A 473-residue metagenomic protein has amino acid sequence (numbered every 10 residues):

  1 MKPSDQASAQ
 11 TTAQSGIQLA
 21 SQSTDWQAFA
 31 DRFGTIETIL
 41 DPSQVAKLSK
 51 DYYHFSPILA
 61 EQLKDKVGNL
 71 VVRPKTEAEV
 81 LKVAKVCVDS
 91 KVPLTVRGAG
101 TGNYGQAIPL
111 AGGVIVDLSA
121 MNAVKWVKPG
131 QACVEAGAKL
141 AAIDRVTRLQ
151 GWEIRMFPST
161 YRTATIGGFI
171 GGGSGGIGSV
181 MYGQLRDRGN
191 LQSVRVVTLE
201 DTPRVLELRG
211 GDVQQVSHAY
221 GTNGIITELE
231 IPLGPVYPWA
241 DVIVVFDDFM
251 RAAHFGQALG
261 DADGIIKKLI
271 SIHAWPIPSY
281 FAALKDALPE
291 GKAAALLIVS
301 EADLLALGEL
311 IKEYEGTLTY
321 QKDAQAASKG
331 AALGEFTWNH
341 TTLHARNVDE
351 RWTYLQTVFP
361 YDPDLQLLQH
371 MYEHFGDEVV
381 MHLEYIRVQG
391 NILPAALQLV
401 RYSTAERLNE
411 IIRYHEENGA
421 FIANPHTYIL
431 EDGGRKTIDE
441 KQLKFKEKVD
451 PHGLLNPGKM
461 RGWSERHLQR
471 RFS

Functional and structural regions predicted by a protein language model:
M1-K85, T101-G130, I277-K285, Q325-D349 (+1 more regions): N-terminal flexible segment immediately upstream of the FAD-binding catalytic core in FAD-dependent oxidoreductases
D5, V92, A99, I108-G113 (+2 more regions): Conserved glycine-rich FAD pyrophosphate-binding loop
F29, C87, F255-D261, D303-G316 (+2 more regions): Short amphipathic alpha-helices in soluble, non-transmembrane regions that often serve as interface/regulatory elements
T38-P42, R73-P74, L94-G98, V116-L118 (+11 more regions): General beta-strand structural signal in soluble alpha/beta enzymes
A123-K125, A136, L140-A141, R145-G264 (+1 more regions): FAD-binding subdomain of flavoenzyme oxidoreductases
D248-R251, I298-L305, P360-P363, V400-A405: Helix N-cap motif at beta-to-alpha junctions
I266-K267, P276-Y320: A conserved active-site cap/scaffold subdomain adjacent to cofactor or substrate pockets
